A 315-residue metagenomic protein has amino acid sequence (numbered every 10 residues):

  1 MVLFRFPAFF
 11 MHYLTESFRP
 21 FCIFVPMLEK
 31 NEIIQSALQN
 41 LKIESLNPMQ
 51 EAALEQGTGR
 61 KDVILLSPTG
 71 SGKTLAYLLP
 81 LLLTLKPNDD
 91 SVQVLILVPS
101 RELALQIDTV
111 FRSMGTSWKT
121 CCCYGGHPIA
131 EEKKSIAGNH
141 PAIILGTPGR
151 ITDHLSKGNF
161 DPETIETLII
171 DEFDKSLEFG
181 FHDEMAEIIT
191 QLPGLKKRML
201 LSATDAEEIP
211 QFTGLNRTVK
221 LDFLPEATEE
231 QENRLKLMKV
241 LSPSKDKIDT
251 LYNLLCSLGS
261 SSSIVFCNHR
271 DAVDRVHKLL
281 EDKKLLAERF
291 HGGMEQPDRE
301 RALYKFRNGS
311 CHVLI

Functional and structural regions predicted by a protein language model:
M27-L66: Conserved pre-motif I regulatory segment
E55-G59, L75-D89, R112: Walker A/P-loop NTP-binding motif
G59-L65, D90-Q93, P141, S260-S261: Pre-Walker A (Motif I) flank of P-loop NTPase domains
D90-D153, T167, L286-R289: Conserved nucleic-acid-binding Ia/Ib motif block in the N-terminal RecA-like helicase ATPase lobe
E132-K133, L286-E288, M294-L314: Conserved helicase ATPase core of P-loop NTP-dependent helicases/translocases
D161-E226: Post-DEXD/H (motif II) to motif III coupling segment of the RecA-like Helicase ATP-binding lobe
Q211-K247: Interdomain hinge/linker at the junction between the two RecA-like core domains of SF2 helicases
R234-H269, D274-L279: Conserved interdomain hinge at the start of the Helicase C-terminal
